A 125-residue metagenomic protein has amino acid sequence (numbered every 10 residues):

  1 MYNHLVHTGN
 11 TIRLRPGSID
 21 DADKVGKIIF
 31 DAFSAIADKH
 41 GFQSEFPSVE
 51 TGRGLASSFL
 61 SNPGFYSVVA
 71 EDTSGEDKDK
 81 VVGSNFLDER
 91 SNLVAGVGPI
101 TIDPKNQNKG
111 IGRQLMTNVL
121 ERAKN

Functional and structural regions predicted by a protein language model:
M1-T8, K124-N125: Terminal substrate-recognition subdomain of acyl/acetyltransferases
N3-L5, G26-S67, T73-E76: Active-site rim helix/loop that mediates acceptor-substrate recognition in acyltransferases
R13-K27: A short beta-loop-alpha structural element at the N-terminal edge of CoA-dependent acyl/N-acetyltransferase catalytic
I19-D20, S74-E76, R90-V94: Short strand-connecting beta-turns/loops that link adjacent beta-strands
N62-F65, N85, G112: N-terminal mature ectodomain segment of secretory-pathway/periplasmic proteins
S67-V69, D77-D88, G96-T101: Conserved beta-strand in the GNAT
S74, D79-K80, P104, N108-I111: Non-catalytic interaction surface on structured domains
P99-I102, N108-N125: Conserved acetyl-CoA-binding loop-helix of GNAT-fold acetyltransferases
